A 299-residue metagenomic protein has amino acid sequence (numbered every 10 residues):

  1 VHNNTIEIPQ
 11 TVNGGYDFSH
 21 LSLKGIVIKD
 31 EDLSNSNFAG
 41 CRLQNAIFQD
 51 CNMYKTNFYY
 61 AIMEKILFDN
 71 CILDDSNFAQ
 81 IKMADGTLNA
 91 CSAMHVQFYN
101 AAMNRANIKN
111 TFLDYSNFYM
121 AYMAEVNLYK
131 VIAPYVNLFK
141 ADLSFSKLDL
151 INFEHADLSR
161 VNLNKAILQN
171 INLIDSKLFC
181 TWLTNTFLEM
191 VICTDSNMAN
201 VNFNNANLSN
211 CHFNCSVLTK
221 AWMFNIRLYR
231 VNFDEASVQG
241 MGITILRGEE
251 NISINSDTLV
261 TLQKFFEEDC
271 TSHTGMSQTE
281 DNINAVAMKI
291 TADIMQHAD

Functional and structural regions predicted by a protein language model:
H2-M288, A292: Tandem repeat scaffolds
H297-D299: Short acidic DE-rich linear segments
